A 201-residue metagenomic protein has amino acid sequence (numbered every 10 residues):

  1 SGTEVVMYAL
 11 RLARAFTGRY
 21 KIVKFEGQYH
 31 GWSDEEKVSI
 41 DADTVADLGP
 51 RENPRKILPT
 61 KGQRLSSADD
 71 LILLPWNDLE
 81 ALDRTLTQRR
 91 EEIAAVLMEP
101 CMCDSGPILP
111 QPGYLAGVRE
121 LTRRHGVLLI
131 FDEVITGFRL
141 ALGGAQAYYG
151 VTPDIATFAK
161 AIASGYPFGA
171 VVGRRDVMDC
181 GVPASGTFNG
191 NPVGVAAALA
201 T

Functional and structural regions predicted by a protein language model:
S1-T201: Conserved N-terminal phosphate-binding loop of PLP-dependent enzymes in the Aspartate aminotransferase
